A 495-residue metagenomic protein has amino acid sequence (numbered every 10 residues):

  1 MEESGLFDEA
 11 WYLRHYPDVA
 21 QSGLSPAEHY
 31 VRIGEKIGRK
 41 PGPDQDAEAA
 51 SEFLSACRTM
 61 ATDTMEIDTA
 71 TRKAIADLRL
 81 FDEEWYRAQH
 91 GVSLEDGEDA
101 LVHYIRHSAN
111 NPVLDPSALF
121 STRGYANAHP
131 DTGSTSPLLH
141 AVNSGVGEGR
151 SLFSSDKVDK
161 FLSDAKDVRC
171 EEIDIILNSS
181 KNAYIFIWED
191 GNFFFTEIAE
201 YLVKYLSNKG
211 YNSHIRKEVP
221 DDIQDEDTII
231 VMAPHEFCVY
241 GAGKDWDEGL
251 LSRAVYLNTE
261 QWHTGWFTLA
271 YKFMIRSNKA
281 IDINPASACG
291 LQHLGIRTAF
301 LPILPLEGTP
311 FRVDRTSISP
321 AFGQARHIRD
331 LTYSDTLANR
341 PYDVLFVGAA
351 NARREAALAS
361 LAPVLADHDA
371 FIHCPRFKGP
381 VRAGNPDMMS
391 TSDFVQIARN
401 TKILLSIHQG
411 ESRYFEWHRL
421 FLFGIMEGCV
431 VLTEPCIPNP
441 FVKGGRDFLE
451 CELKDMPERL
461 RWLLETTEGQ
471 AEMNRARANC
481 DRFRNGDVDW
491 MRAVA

Functional and structural regions predicted by a protein language model:
M1-R169: Charge-rich, low-complexity intrinsically disordered regions
A165-N182, V219-D222, R329-N339, V395: Short boundary motifs at domain starts and secondary-structure transition points
C170-E172, N182-I296: Extended catalytic core of nucleotide-activated donor transferases of GT-like folds
A183-K217, T268, P285, G290-H293 (+2 more regions): Catalytic binding pocket for nucleotide-activated donors in carbohydrate/polymer assembly enzymes
E226-I230, L251-A254, K272-K279, L294-I303 (+3 more regions): Active-site regions of enzymes building and remodeling cell-envelope glycoconjugates
A233-P234, L257-W262, P285, P302-P305 (+3 more regions): Histidine-centered beta-alpha loop that forms part of the nucleotide-sugar donor binding/catalytic region in diverse
I281-A288, I296-A325: Donor nucleotide-sugar binding/catalytic pocket of nucleotide-sugar-dependent glycosyltransferases
G308-N400, E411, L453: Conserved catalytic-core segment of nucleotide-activated headgroup transferases in glycan assembly
